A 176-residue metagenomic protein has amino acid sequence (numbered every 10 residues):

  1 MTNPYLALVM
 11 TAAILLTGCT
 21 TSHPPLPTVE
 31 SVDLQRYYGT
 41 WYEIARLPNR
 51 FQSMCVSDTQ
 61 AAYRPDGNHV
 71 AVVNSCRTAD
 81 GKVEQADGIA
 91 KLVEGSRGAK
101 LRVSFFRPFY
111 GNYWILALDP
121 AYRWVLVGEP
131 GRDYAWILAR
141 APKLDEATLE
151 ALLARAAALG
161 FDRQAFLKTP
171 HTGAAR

Functional and structural regions predicted by a protein language model:
M1-L8: Bacterial N-terminal signal peptides that target proteins for export
A12: Active-site bordering "gate/hinge" segments that shape substrate access to catalytic or cofactor-binding pockets
C19-R176: A beta-rich soluble binding module of mature secreted/lumenal proteins
